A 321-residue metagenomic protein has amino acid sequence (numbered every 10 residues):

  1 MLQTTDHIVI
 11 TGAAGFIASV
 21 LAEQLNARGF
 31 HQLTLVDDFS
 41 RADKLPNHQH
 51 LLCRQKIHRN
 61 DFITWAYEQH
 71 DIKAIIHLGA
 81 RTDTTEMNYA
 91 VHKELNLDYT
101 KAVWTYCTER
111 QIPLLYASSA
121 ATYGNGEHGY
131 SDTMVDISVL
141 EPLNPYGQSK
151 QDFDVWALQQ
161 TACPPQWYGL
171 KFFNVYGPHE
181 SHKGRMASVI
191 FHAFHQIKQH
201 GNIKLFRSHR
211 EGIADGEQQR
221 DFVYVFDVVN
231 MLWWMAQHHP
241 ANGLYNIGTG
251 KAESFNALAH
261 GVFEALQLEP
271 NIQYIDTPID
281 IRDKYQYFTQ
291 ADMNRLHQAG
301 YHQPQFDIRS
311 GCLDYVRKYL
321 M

Functional and structural regions predicted by a protein language model:
L2, D6, D307-M321: Amphipathic terminal alpha-helices
L2-A74: N-terminal Rossmann/SDR dinucleotide-binding element
R59-L95: NAD(P)H-binding glycine-rich loop region in Rossmannoid oxidoreductase-like domains and their noncatalytic homologs
E94, D98-A102, E109, T122-G169 (+3 more regions): Catalytic helix-loop patch of NAD(P)-dependent Rossmann-fold dehydrogenases
Q151, C163, V175-F191, Q199 (+6 more regions): Glycine/proline-rich active-site loop of Rossmann-fold NAD(P)-dependent oxidoreductases
S208-D215, L244-Y245, N256-A259, Q267-F288: C-terminal "lid/loop" region of Rossmann-like NAD(P)-dependent oxidoreductases
V225, I279-H302: Conserved C-terminal active-site "lid" loop/helix of NAD(P)H-dependent oxidoreductases that clamps the redox cofactor
V228, L232, I247, L258 (+2 more regions): Non-catalytic, hydrophobic alpha-helical segments
